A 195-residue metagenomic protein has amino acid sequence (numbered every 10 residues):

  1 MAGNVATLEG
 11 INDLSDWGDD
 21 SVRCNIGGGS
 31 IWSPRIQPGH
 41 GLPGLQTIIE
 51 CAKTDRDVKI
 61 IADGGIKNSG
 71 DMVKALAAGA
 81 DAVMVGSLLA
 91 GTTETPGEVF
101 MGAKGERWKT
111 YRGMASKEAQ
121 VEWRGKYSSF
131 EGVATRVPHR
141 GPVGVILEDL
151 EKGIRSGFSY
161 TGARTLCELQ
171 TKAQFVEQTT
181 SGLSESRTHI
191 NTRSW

Functional and structural regions predicted by a protein language model:
M1-D63, K67-K109: Alpha/beta enzyme core
S15-S21, S116-G125, T135-H139: Short, functional N-terminal and low-complexity linear motifs
K53-D55, M114-K117, T192: Short C-terminal domain-edge/linker segments immediately following a structured domain
T93, G125-W195: C-terminal extensions of enzymes
P96-E131: Amphipathic alpha-helical blocks and their helix-capping loop/short-beta junctions
